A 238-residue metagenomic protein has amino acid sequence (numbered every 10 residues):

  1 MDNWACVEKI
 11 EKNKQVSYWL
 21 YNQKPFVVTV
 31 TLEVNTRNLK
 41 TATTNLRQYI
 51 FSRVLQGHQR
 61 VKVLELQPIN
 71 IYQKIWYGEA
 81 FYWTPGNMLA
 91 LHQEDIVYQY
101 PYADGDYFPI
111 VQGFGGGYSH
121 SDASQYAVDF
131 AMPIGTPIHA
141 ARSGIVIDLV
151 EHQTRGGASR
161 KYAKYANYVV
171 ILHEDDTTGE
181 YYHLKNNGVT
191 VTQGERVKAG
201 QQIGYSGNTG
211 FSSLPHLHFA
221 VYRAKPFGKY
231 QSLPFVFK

Functional and structural regions predicted by a protein language model:
Y18-F26: Asparagine-centered strand-capping/turn motif at beta-strand->loop junctions
F26-V34, A140: Short, hydrophobic/aromatic beta-strand segments
T36-Y49: Short aromatic-acidic-glycine turn motif
V54-Y165: Surface-exposed, glycine-biased beta-strand/turn segments
I96-D104, V111, T190-K198, A220-K238: Acidic, glycine-rich catalytic/binding loops that coordinate metals and/or anionic ligands
P133, D176-G200: Short histidine-centered loop motifs in beta-beta connectors
P137-D148, T190-S206: Short, well-structured beta-strand-loop connectors
Q153-K161, S206-H218: Active-site loop architecture of trypsin-fold serine endopeptidases
